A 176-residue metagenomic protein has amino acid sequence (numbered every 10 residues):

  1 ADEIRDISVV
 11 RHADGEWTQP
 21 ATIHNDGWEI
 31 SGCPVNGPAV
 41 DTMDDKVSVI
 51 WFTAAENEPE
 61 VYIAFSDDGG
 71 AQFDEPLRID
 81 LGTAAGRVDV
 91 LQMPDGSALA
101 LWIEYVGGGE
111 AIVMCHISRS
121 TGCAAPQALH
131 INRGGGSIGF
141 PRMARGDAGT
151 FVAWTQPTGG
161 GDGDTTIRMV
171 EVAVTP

Functional and structural regions predicted by a protein language model:
A1-P176: Extracellular, repeat-based ectodomains that mediate carbohydrate processing or recognition
